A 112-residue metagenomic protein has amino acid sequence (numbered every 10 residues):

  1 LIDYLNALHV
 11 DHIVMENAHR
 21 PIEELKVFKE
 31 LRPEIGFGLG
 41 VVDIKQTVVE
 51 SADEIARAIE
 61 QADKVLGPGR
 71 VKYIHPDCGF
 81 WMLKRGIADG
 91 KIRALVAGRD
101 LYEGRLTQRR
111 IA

Functional and structural regions predicted by a protein language model:
L1-I111: Catalytic-face loop-and-helix region of soluble metabolic enzyme cores
